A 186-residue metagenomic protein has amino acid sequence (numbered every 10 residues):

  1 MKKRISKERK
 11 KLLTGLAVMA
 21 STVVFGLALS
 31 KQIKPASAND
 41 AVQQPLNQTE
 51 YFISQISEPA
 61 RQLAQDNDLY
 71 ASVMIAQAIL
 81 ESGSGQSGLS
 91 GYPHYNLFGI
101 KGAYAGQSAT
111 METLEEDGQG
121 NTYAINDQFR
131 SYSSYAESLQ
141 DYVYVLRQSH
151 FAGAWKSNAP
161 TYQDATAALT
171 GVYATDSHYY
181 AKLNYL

Functional and structural regions predicted by a protein language model:
M1-L186: Catalytic cores of secreted/periplasmic lytic hydrolases that degrade extracellular macromolecules
